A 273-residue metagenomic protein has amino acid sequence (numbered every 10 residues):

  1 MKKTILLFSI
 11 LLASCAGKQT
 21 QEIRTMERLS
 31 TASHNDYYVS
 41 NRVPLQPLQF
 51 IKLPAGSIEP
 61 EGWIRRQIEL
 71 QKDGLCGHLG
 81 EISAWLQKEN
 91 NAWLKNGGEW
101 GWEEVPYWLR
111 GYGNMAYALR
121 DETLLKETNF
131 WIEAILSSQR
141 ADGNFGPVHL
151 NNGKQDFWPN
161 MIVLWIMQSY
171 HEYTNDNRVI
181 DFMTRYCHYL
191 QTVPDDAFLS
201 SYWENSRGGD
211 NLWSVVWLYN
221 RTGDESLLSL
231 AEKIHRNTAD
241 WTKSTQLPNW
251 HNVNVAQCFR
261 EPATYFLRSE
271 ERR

Functional and structural regions predicted by a protein language model:
K2-L7: Sec-dependent signal peptide recognition, specifically the positively charged N-region followed immediately by
F8-S9, T238: A periodicity- and composition-biased signal for non-globular, repetitive helical segments
T20-R273: Glycan-recognition and catalytic cores of secretory/periplasmic carbohydrate-active enzymes
